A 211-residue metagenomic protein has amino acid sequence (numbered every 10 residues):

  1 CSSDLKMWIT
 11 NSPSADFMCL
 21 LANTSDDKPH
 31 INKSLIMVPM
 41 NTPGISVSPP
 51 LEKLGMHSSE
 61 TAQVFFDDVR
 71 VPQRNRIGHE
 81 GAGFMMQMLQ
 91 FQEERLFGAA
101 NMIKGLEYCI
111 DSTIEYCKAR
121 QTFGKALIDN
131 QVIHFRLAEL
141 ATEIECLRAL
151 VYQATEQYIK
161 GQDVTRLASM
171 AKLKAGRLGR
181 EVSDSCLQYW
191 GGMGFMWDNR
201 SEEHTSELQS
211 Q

Functional and structural regions predicted by a protein language model:
C1-S2, H204-S210: Short, small-residue-biased leader/transition segments that mark boundaries at the very start of proteins
S3, C19, Q63-F65: Beta-strand secondary-structure signal
L5-V47: A short core secondary-structure module
M7-P13, M56, E93-F97, S206: Glycine-rich phosphate/pyrophosphate-binding beta-alpha loops
T10-S14, D26-H30, L54-S59, G78 (+1 more regions): Solvent-exposed alpha-helices and their adjacent loops that cap or buttress functional pockets in soluble metabolic
N32, V47-P49, Q73-E80: Short, charged, solvent-exposed linker or helix-capping segments at domain edges/interfaces that act as flexible hinges
N41-R70: Flexible, small-/acidic-enriched active-site or ligand-binding loops
Q63-F65, V69, Q73, H79-A82 (+1 more regions): Alpha-helical interface subdomain recognition
